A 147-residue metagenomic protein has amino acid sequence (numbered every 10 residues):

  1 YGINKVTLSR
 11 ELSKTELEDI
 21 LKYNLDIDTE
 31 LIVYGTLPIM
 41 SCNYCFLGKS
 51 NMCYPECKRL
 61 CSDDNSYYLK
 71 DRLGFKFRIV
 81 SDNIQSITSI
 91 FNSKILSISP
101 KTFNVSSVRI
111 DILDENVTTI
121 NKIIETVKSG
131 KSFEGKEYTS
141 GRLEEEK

Functional and structural regions predicted by a protein language model:
Y1-K147: Active-site pocket-lining/capping segments in soluble small-molecule metabolic enzymes
